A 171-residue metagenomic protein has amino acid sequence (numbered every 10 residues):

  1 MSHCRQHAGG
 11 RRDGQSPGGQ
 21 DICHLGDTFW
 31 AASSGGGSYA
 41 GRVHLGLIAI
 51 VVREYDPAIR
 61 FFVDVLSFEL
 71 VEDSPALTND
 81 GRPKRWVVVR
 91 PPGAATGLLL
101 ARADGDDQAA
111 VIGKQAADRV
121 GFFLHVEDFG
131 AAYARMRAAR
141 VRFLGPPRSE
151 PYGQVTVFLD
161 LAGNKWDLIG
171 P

Functional and structural regions predicted by a protein language model:
R11-D13: Intrinsic low-complexity, disordered N-terminal segments enriched in polar/charged/small residues
G35-I59, V120-F122: N-terminal beta-strand motif that seeds the catalytic metal site of vicinal oxygen chelate
A49-T96: Core segments of cupin and vicinal oxygen chelate
E54-D56, V111-K165: Vicinal oxygen chelate
V89-G93, F158-L161, P171: Active-site beta-strand termini and strand-to-loop segments that position acidic
